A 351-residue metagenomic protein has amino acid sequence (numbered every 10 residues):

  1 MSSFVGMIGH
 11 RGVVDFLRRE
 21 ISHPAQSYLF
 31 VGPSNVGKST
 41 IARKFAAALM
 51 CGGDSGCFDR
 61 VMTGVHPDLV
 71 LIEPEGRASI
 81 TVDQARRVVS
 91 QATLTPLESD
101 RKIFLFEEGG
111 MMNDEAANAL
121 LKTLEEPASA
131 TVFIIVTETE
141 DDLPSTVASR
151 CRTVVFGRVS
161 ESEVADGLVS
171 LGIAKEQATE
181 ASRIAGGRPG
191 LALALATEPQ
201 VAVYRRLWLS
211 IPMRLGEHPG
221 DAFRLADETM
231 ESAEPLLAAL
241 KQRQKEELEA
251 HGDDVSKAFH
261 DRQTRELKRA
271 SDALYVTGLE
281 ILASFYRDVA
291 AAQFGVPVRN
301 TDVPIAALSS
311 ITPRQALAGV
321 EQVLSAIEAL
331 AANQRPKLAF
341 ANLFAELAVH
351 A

Functional and structural regions predicted by a protein language model:
M1-A48, G52-V61, S129-T131, E138-I281 (+1 more regions): Charged, glycine-rich active-site and insertion segments that engage polyanionic ligands
H10, T81-A85, N113-D114, E161: A conditional alpha-helix N-cap/helix-loop micro-motif detector
D15-E20, V82-I103, M111, K122: Conserved alpha-helical scaffold flanking the Walker A/P-loop in AAA+ ATPase domains
S55-I80, D142-L143: AAA+/P-loop NTPase substrate/partner-engagement loops
E75-V82, G109, T153-V154: Flexible beta-alpha connector loops of hexameric P-loop NTPases
Q84, F104, E108, M112 (+4 more regions): Helical "lid/switch" subdomain of P-loop NTPase nucleotide-binding domains
T93, N118-I135: Conserved catalytic/switch belt of AAA+ P-loop NTPases
